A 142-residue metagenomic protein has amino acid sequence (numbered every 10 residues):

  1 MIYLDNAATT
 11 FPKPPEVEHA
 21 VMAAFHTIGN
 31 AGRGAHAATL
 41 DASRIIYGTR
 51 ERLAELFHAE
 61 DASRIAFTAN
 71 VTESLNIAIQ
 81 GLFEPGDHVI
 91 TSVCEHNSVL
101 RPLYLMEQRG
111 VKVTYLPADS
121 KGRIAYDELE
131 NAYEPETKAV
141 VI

Functional and structural regions predicted by a protein language model:
M1-I142: Pyridoxal 5′-phosphate
